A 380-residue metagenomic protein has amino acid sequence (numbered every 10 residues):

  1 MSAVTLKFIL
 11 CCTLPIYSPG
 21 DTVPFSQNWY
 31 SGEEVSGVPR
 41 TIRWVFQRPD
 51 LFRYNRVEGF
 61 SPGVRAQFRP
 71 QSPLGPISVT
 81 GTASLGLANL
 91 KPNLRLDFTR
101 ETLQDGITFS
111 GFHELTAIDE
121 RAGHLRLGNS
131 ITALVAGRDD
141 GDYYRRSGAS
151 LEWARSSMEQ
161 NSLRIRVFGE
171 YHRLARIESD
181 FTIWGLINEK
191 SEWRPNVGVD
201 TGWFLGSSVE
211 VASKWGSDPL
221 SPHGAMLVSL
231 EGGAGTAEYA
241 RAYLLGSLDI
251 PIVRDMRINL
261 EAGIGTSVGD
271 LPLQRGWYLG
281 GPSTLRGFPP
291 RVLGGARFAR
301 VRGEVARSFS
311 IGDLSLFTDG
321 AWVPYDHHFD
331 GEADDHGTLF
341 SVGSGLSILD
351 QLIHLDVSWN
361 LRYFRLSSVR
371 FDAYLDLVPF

Functional and structural regions predicted by a protein language model:
M1-V23: Cleavable N-terminal export/targeting peptides
S18, V23-E34, W44, F52 (+4 more regions): C-terminal outer-membrane beta-barrel translocator/porin domains of Gram-negative envelope proteins and their
V35-T82, L94-E101, F109-D119, R126-N129: Post-signal-peptide, soluble extracytosolic/periplasmic N-terminal scaffold domains of envelope/secretory systems
L51, T80-L87, L230-A234, W359-Y363: Conserved short loop/turn motifs at secondary-structure junctions
S72-V79, L103-F109, Q160-I165, H172-L174 (+5 more regions): Repeated loop/turn-to-beta-strand initiation elements of outer-membrane beta-barrel proteins
R155-L186: Charge-patterned, long linear interaction tracts outside catalytic cores
V209-V211, S344-I353, L366-F380: Outer-membrane beta-barrel "beta-signal"
A333-S341: C-terminal soluble interaction/assembly domains
